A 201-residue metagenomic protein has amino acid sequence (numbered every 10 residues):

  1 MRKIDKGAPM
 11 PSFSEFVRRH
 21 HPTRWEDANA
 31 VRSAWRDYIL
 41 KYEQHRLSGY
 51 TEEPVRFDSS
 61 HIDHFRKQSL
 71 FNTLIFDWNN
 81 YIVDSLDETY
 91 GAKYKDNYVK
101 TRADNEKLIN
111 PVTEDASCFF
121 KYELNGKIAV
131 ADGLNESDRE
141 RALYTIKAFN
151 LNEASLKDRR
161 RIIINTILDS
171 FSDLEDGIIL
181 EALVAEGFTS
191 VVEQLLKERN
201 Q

Functional and structural regions predicted by a protein language model:
M1-R46, E53-H61, R66-Q201: Replace "small metal-dependent catalytic modules" with "small catalytic or cofactor-binding modules
